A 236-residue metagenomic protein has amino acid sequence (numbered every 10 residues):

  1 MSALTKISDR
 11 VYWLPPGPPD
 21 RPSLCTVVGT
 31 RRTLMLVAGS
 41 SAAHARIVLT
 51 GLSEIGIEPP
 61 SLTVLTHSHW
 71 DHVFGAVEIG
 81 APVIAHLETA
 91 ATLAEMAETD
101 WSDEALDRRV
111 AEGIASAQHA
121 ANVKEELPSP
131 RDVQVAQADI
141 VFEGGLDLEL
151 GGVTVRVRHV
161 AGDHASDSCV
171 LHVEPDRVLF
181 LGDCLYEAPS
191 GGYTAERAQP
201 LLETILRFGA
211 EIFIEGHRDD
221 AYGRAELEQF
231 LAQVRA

Functional and structural regions predicted by a protein language model:
M1-S2, L24, E143-D147, S168: Short, acidic/polar N-cap/turn motifs at the starts of alpha helices
L4-G51, C169-D183: Conserved beta-strand hairpin/beta-sheet module of binuclear metal-dependent hydrolase folds, prominently
K6, A94-R158: Metallo-beta-lactamase
G17-D20, I140, A161-A165: A short catalytic or substrate-binding loop motif that flags glycine-/basic-rich loops and adjacent residues that bind
T33, V48, P82, E226-A236: Core catalytic region of metal-dependent phosphoesterases/phosphodiesterases, especially metallo-beta-lactamase-like
T33-A42, D147, T154-F230: Metallo-beta-lactamase
A43-T89, L206-I212: Active-site metal-binding motif and surrounding structural segment of the metallo-beta-lactamase
